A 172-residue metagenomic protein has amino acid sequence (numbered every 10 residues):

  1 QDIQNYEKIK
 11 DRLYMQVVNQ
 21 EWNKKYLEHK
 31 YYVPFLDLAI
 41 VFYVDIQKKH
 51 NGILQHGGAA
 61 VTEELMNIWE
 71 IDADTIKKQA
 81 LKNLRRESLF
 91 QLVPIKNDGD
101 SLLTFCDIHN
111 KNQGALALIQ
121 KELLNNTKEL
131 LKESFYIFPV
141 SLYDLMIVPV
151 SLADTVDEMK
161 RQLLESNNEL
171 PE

Functional and structural regions predicted by a protein language model:
Q1-H109: Charged, alpha-helical interface segments at or near domain boundaries
I108-E172: C-terminal structured domains
